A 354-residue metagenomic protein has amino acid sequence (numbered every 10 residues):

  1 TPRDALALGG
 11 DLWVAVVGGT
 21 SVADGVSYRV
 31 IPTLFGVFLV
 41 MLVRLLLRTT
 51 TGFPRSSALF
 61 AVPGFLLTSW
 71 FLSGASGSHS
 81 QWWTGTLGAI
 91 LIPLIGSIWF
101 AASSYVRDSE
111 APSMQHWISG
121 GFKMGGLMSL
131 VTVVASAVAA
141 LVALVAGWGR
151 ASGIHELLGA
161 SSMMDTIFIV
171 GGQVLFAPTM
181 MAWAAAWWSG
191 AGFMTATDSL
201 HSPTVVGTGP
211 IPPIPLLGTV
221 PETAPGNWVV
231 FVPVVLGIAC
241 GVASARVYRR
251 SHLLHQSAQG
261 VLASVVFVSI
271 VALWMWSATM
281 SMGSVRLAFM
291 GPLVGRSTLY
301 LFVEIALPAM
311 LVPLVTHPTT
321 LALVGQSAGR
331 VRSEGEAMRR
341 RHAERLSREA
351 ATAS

Functional and structural regions predicted by a protein language model:
T1-A146, R150-L158, M163-I167, T319-Q326: N-terminal membrane-targeting/anchoring modules of bacterial envelope and secretion proteins
T1-L39, E156-V232, S277-V303, M310 (+3 more regions): Long, glycine/tryptophan/cysteine-rich extracytoplasmic
V40-L47, L236-A245: Glycine-centered structural positions embedded in regular secondary structure
P54-H116, V145, A151, I238-S333 (+2 more regions): Alpha-helical transmembrane segments of multi-pass integral membrane proteins, characterized by long hydrophobic
R107-S109, A191, V234: Short charge-dense sequence patches
L127-A139, L175-M194, A258-A272: Hydrophobic alpha-helical membrane-insertion segments
